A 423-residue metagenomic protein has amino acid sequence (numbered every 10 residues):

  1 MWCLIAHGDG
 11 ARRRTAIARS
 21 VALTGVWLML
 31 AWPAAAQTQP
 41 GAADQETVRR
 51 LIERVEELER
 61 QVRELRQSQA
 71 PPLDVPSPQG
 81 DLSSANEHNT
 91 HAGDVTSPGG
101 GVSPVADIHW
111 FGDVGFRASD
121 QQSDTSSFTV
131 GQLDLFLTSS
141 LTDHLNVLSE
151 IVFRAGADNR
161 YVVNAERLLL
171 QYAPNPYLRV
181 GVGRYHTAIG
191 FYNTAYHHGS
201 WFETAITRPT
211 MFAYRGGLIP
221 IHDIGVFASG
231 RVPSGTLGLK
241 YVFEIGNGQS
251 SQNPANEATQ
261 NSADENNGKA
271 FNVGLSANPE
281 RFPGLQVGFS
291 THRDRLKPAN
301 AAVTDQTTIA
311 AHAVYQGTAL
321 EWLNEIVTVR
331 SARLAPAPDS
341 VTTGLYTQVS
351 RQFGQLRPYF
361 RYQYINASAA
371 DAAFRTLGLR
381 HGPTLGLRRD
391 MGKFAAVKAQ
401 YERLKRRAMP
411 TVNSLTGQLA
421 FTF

Functional and structural regions predicted by a protein language model:
M1-A18: N-terminal secretory signal peptides that target proteins for export/translocation
W2, A34-S119, F423: N-terminal periplasmic/intermembrane-space "pro-region" immediately following the signal or transit peptide
G8-G10, G25, G93: Residue-identity detector for glycine
S20-A31: Bacterial N-terminal signal peptides
V95-S251, N267-N272, S276-Q286, Q348-Y359 (+1 more regions): Outer membrane beta-barrel
Q121-S123, L168-A173, G181-R184, N193 (+3 more regions): Outer-membrane beta-barrel pore domains
E244-S262, D294-P298: Active-site-proximal beta-alpha loop/turn segments in soluble metabolic enzymes
T259-G268, T304: Interfacial loop-to-helix transition and helix-capping segments at the boundaries of transmembrane helices
